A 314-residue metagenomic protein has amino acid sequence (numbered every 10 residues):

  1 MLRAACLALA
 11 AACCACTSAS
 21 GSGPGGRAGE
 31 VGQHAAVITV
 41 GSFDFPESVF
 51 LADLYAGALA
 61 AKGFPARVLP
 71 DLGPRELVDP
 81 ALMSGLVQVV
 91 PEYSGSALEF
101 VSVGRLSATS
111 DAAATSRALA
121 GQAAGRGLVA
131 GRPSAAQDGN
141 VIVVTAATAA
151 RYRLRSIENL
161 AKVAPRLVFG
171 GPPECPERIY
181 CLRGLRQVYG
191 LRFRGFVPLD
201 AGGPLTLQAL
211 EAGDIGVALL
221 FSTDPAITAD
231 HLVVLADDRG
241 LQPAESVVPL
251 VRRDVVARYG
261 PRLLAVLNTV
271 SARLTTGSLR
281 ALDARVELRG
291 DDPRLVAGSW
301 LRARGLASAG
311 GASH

Functional and structural regions predicted by a protein language model:
M1-C14: Sec-dependent bacterial lipoprotein signal peptides
A15-S20: Bacterial signal peptide processing site
A35-K62, A66-R67, A135-L207, D291 (+1 more regions): Bilobed "Venus flytrap"/periplasmic-binding protein-like clamshell domains and structurally analogous long
E47, E174-Y180, G184-R186, L191 (+1 more regions): An extracytoplasmic/periplasmic, membrane-proximal ligand-sensing/linker region
D71-R75, G85-L98, A114-S116, T145 (+4 more regions): Beta->alpha turn/N-cap motifs
M83-E92, A164-L167, T206-L220: Alpha-to-beta junction loops
V101-S110, S116-G131, D214, A226-G240: Ligand-binding "clamshell"
N140-A150, E245-Y259: A bilobed periplasmic-binding-protein/Venus flytrap-type ligand-binding module shared by bacterial periplasmic
